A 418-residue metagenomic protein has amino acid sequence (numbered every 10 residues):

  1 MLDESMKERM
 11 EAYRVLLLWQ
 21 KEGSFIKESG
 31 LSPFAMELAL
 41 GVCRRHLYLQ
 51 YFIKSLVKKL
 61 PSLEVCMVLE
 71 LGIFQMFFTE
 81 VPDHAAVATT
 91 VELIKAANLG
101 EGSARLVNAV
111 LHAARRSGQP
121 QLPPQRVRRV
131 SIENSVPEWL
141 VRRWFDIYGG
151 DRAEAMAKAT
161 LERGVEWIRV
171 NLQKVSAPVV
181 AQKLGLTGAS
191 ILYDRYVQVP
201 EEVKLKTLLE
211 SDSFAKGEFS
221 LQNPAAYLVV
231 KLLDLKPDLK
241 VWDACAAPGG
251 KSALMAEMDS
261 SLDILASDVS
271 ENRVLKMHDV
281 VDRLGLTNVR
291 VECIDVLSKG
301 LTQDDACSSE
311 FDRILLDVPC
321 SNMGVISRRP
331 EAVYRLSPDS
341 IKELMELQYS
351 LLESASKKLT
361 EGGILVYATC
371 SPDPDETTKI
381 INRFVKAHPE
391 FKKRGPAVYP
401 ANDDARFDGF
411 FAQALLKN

Functional and structural regions predicted by a protein language model:
M1-N418: S-adenosylmethionine
